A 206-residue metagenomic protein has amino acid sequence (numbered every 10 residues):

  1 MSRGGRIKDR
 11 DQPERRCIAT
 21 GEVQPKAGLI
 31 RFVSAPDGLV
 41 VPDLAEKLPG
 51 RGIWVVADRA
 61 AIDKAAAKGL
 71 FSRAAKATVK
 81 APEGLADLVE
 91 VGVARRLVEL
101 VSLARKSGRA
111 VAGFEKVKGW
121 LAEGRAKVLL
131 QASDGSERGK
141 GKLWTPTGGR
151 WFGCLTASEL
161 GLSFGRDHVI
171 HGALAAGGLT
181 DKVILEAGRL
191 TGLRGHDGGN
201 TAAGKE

Functional and structural regions predicted by a protein language model:
M1-A77: N-terminal cysteine/histidine-rich coordination modules
M1-E14, P146, E186-E206: Basic Arg/Gly/Lys-rich low-complexity intrinsically disordered segments
R16-A19, R125, G141-T147: Short helix-coil boundary/hinge micro-motifs
Q24, A60-I62, D134-E137, S158-E159 (+1 more regions): Conserved nucleotide-binding/hydrolysis micro-motifs of P-loop NTPases
R51-G52, S107-G108, R125-V128, T147-R150 (+1 more regions): Short active-site oxyanion
A60-S136: Extended interfacial segments that mediate partner engagement and assembly in macromolecular machines
E115, G119, G141-G153: Positively charged, polar, low-complexity stretches
G153-G204: Helix-rich interaction surfaces within compact, conserved domain-sized segments that mediate assembly or partner
